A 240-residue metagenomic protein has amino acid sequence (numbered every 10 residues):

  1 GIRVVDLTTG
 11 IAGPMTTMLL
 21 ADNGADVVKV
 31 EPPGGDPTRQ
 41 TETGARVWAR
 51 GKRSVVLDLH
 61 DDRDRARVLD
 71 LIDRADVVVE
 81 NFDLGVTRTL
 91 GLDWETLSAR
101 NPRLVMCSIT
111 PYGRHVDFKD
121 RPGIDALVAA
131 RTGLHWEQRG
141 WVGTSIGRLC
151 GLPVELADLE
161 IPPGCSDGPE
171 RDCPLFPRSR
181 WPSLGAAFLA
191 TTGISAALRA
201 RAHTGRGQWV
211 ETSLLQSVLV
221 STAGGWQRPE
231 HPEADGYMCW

Functional and structural regions predicted by a protein language model:
G1-G35: Conserved small-residue-rich beta-alpha loop and adjacent elements that most often cradle the phosphate/pyrophosphate
V4, L20, K52, V79 (+5 more regions): Structural scaffold positions in well-ordered secondary structure
V5, V47-R100: A structured beta-alpha segment of the ubiquitous adenosine-cofactor-binding alpha/beta core
D22-V55: Glycine-rich phosphate-binding loop and adjoining beta1-alpha1-beta2 segment of Rossmann-like nucleotide-binding folds
V28, V55, V105-C107, V210: Hydrophobic/aromatic beta-strand patches that form the interior of the parallel beta-sheet core in alpha/beta enzyme
R46-R65, D70, V128-T144, G151-V154: Redox-cofactor-proximal catalytic regions of oxidoreductases
D61, E80-V142, R148-L149: N-terminal Rossmann-like NAD(P) cofactor-binding subdomain of oxidoreductases, focused on the glycine-rich
A130-W240: Acidic, glycine-rich segments within the central catalytic cores of soluble metabolic enzymes that bind/position
